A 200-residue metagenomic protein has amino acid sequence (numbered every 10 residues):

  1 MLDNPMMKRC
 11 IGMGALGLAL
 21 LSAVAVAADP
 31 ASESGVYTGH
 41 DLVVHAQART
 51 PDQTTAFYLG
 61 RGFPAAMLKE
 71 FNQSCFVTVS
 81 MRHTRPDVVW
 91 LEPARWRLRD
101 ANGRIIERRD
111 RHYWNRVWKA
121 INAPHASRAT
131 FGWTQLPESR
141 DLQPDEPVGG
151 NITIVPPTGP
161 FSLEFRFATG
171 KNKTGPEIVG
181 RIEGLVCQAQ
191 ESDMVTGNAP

Functional and structural regions predicted by a protein language model:
M1-L2, R108: Intrinsically disordered, low-complexity peptide-like regions
L2-A15: Bacterial N-terminal signal peptides that target proteins for export
M13-A23: Bacterial N-terminal signal peptides
A27-P200: Conserved functional micro-motifs across diverse proteins
